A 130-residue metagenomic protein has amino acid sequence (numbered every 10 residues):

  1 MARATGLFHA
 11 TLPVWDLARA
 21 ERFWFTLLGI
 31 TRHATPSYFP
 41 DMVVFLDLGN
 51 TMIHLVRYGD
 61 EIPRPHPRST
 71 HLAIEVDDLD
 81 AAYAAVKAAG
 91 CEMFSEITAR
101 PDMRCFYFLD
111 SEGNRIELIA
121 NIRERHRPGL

Functional and structural regions predicted by a protein language model:
M1-R19, T70-L72, I122-L130: N-terminal beta-strand motif that seeds the catalytic metal site of vicinal oxygen chelate
M1-R3, F45, Y83, K87-L130: Vicinal oxygen chelate
A2, T11-I53: Core segments of cupin and vicinal oxygen chelate
G6-W15, V44-D47, I62-K87, R104-L109 (+1 more regions): Vicinal oxygen chelate
A18-R22, T26, D80-A88, E92: Replace "anionic and nucleotidyl ligands
P36-F39, I62-P63, T98-P101: A short beta-turn/loop motif at secondary-structure boundaries
M52, G59-E61, E124: Active-site/binding-pocket entry motifs
